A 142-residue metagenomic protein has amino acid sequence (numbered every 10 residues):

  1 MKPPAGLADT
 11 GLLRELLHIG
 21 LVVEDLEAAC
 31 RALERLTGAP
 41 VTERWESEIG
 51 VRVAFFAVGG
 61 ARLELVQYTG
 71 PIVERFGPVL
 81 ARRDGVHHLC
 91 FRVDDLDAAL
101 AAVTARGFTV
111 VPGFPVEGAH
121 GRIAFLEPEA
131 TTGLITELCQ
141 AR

Functional and structural regions predicted by a protein language model:
M1-C30, D84-V93, R142: N-terminal beta-strand motif that seeds the catalytic metal site of vicinal oxygen chelate
M1-L12, A54-V58, E64, L100-R142: Vicinal oxygen chelate
L16, G20-V23, L33, F56 (+3 more regions): Short, structured motif recognition centered on aromatic/hydrophobic residues
V23-R31, L36, T42, A81-E129: Vicinal oxygen chelate
P40-G59: Acidic (E/D-rich), amphipathic helical modules within compact regulatory domains
W45-E46, Y68, P115: Proline- and acidic/polar-enriched loop/turn elements at helix boundaries
F76: Carbohydrate-associated surface elements
